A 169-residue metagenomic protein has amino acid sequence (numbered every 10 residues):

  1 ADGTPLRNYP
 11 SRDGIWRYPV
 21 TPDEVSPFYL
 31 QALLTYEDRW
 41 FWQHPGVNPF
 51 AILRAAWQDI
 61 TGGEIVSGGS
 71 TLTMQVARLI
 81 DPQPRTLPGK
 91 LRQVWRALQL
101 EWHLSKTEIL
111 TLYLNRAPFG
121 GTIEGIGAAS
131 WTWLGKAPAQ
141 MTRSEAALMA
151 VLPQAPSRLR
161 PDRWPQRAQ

Functional and structural regions predicted by a protein language model:
A1-Q169: Juxtamembrane regions of bacterial inner-membrane/periplasmic proteins, predominantly the peptidoglycan biogenesis
